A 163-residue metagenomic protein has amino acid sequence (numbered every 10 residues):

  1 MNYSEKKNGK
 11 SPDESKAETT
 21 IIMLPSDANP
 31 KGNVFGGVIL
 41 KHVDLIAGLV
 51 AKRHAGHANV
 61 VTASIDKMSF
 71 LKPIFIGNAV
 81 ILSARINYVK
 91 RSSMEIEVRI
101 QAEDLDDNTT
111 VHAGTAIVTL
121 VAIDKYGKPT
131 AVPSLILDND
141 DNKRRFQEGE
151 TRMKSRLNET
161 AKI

Functional and structural regions predicted by a protein language model:
Y3-D13, F75-I76, N87-I163: HotDog/MaoC-like acyl-thioester-processing domains
P12-E14, V34, G48-M94, V111-T115: Hydrophobic beta-strand-centered segment that forms part of the acyl-chain substrate-binding groove
P12-P25: Short amphipathic
T20, H42, S64-K67: Residue-level recognition of specific faces of alpha-helices
T20-M23, S69, T119: Generic structural detector for well-ordered beta-strands
A28-K41: A conserved, well-ordered hydrophobic junction motif at loop->secondary-structure transitions
